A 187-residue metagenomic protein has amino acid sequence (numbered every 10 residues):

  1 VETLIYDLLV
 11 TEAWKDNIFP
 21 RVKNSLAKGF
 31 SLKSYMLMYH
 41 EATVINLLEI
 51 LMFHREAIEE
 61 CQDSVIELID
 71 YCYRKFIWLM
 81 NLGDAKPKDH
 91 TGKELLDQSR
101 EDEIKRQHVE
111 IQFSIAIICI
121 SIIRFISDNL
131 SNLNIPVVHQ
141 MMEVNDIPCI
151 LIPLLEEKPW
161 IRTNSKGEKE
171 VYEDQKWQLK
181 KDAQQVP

Functional and structural regions predicted by a protein language model:
V1-V186: Long, leucine/valine-rich, helix-dominated scaffolding and oligomerization segments
